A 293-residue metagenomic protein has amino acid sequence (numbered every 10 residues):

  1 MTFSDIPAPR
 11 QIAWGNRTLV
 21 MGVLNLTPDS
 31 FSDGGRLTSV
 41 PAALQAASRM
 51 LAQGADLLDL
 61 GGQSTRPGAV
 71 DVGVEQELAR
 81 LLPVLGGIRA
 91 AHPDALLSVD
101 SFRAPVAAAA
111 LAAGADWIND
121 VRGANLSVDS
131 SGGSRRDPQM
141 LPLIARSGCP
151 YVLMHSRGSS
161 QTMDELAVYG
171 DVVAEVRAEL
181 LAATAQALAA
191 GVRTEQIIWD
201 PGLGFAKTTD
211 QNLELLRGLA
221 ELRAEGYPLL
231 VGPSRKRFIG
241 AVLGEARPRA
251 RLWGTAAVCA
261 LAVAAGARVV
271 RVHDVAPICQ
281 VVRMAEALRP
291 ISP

Functional and structural regions predicted by a protein language model:
F3-P9, W14-G15, S32-A46, T65-A90 (+5 more regions): Active-site-adjacent loop and "lid" segments of alpha/beta metabolic enzymes
Q45-G61, A265: Catalytic domains of carbohydrate-active enzymes, especially glycoside hydrolases
M50, L58, I118, I197 (+1 more regions): Hydrophobic residues within beta-strands of alpha/beta enzymes
L60-Q63, D200-L203: Glycine-rich beta-strand-to-loop/alpha-helix junction loops that act as flexible
L188-I198: Short, structured loop/turn "capping" segments at alpha-beta junctions
